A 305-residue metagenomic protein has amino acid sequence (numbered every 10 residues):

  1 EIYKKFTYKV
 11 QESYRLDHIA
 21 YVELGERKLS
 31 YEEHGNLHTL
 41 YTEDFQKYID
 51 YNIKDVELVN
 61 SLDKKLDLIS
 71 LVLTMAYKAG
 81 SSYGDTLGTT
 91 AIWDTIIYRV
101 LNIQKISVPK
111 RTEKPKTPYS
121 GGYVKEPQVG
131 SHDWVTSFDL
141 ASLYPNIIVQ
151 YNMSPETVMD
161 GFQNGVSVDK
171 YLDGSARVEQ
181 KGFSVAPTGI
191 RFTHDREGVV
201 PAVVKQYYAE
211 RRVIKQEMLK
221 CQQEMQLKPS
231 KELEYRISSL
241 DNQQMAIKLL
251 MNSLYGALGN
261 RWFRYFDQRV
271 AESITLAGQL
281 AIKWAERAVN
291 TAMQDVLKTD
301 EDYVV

Functional and structural regions predicted by a protein language model:
E1, Y14-H18, V22, E57-N60 (+5 more regions): Residues on a specific face of well-ordered alpha-helices
E1-V56: Active-site-proximal helix-loop-helix substrate-binding element of RNase H-like nuclease domains
K4, Y8, Y14-G25, G130-H132 (+4 more regions): Feature marking long nucleic-acid-engaging regions of large polymerase/nuclease enzymes
Y14, F138-G174: Extended active-site and interfacial segments that coordinate phosphate-rich ligands in large catalytic machineries
Y31-G35, D169-S175, E179-V199: Conserved active-site carboxylates
H38-P155, K231-A288, A292-V304: Common nucleic-acid-contacting/processivity interface regions adjacent to the catalytic cores of nucleic-acid enzymes
P155-L172, E210-K228, N290-V304: Internal, charge-rich low-complexity segments
S184-F263: Active-site cores of enzymes that catalyze phosphoryl transfer or operate on phosphate-rich substrates
